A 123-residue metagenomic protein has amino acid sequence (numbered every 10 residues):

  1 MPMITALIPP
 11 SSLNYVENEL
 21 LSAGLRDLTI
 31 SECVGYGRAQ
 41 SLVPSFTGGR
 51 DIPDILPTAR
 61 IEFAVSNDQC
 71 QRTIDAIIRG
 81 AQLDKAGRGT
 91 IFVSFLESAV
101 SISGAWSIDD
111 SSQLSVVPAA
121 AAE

Functional and structural regions predicted by a protein language model:
M1-E123: Positively charged, small/polar-rich N-terminal and surface patches that mediate targeting and assembly and bind
